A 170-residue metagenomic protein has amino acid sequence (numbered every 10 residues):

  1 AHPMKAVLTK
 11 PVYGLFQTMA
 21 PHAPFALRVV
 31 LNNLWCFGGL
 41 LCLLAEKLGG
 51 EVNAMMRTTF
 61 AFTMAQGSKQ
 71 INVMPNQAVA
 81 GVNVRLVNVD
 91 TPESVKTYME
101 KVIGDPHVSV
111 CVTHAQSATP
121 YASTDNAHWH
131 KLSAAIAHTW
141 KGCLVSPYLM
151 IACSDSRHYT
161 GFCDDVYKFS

Functional and structural regions predicted by a protein language model:
A1-M4, V82: Alpha-helical metal-binding/catalytic segments enriched in His/Glu/Asp
M4-Q77, N88, E93-T97, K101 (+1 more regions): An extended, acidic, His-containing surface patch that forms the Zn2+-binding/catalytic region of metallohydrolases
V84-L86: Hydrophobic beta-strand positions in extracellular immunoglobulin-like domains
